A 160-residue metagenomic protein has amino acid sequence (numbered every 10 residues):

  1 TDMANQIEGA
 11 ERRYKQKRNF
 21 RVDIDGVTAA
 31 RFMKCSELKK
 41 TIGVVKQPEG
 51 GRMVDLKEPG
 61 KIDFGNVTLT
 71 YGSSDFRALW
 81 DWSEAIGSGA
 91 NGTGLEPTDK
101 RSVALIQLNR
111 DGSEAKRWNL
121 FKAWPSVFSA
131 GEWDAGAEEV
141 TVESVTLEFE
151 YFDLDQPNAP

Functional and structural regions predicted by a protein language model:
D2-P160: Glycine-rich, low-complexity intrinsically disordered segments
